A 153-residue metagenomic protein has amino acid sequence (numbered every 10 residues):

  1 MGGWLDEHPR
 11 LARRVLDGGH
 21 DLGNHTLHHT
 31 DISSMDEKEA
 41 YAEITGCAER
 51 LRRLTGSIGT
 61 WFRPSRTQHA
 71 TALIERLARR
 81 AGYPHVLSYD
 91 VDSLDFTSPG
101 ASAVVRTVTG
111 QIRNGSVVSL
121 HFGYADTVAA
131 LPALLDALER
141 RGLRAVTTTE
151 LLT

Functional and structural regions predicted by a protein language model:
M1-G3, N24-T26, R63-R66, D90 (+2 more regions): A cross-domain feature marking catalytic cores of carbohydrate-active enzymes and several ubiquitous metabolic/repair
M1-G46, R50-R53, S57-I58, Y124 (+2 more regions): Active-site beta->alpha N-cap acidic-glycine motif
R10, R14, A42, G46-E49 (+3 more regions): Alpha-helical scaffolding segments of alpha/beta enzyme cores, especially the outer helices of TIM-barrel or partial
L22-H25, C47, F62, V86 (+3 more regions): Conserved, mostly hydrophobic/aromatic
H29-D31, Q68-A72, L94, A125-T127 (+1 more regions): Active-site environment of divalent metal-dependent phosphoester hydrolases
I58-T60, T71-Q111, L143-T153: His/Asp/Glu-enriched short active-site or ligand-binding loop at hydrolase and phosphoryl-transfer sites
N114-T153: Terminal accessory/targeting
